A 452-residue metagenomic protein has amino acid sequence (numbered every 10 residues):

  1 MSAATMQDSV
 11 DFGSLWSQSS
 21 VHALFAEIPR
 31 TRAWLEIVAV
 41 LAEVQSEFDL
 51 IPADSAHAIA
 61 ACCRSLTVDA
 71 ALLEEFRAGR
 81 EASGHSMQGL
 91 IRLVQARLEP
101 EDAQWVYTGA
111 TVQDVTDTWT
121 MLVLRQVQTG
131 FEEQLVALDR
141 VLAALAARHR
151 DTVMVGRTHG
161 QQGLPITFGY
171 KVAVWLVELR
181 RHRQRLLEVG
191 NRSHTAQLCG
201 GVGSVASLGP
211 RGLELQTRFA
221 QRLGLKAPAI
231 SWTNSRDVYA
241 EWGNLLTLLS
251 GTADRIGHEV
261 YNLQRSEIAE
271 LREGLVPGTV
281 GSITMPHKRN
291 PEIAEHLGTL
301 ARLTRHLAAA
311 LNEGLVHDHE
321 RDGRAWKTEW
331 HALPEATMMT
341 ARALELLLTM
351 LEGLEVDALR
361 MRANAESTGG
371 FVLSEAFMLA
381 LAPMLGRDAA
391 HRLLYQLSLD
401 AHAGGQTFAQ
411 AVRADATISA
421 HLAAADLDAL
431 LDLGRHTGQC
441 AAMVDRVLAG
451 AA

Functional and structural regions predicted by a protein language model:
S2-C199, S204-A206, R211-R218, A227 (+3 more regions): A helix-coil-helix interface module used to build multimeric assemblies and to scaffold catalytic/cofactor sites
H22-A26, E74-F76, T279-T299, R321-E335 (+3 more regions): Short beta-alpha connecting loops at secondary-structure transitions that line or flank enzyme active sites
D49, L297, T340, A390: Residue-level signal for inorganic ion chemistry
R125-E132, V136, A143, A173-L176 (+7 more regions): Short amphipathic alpha-helical segments with heptad-repeat character
A147-G169, E270-K288, H319-T328, E352-T368 (+1 more regions): Glycine-rich cofactor-pocket loops
H182, L186, T233-W326: Glycine-rich anion/phosphate-binding loop at the beta-strand->alpha-helix junction
L303-R387, L393: Long, amphipathic alpha-helical stalk/connector segments used for oligomerization, subunit docking, or mechanical
S374-H421: C-terminal hydrophobic structural anchor segments that stabilize assembly/packing rather than catalytic chemistry
